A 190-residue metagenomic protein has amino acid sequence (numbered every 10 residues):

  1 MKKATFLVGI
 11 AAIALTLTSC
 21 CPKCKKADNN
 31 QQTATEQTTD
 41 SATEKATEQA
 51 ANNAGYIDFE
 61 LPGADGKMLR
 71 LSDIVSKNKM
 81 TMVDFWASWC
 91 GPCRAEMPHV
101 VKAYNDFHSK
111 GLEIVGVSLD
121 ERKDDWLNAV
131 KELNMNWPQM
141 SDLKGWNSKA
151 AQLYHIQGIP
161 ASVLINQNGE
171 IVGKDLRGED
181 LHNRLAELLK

Functional and structural regions predicted by a protein language model:
M1-V8: Bacterial N-terminal signal peptides that target proteins for export
L17-S19: C-terminal motif of bacterial Sec signal peptides marking the signal peptidase cleavage site
C21-N29: Bacterial lipoprotein signal-peptidase II cleavage site
T33-S76: N-terminal "domain-start" segment that seeds a small globular fold
L71-G91, V100: Short active-site neighborhood of thiol/selenol oxidoreductases, capturing the structured segment around
A95-L133, G145-A151: Structural microenvironment flanking redox-active thiols in thiol-disulfide oxidoreductases
L127-N168: Short, internal strand/loop/helix patches that form the active-site neighborhood or redox-interaction surface
L164-K190: Thiol-/selenol-based redox modules, centered on thioredoxin-like and closely related oxidoreductase domains
